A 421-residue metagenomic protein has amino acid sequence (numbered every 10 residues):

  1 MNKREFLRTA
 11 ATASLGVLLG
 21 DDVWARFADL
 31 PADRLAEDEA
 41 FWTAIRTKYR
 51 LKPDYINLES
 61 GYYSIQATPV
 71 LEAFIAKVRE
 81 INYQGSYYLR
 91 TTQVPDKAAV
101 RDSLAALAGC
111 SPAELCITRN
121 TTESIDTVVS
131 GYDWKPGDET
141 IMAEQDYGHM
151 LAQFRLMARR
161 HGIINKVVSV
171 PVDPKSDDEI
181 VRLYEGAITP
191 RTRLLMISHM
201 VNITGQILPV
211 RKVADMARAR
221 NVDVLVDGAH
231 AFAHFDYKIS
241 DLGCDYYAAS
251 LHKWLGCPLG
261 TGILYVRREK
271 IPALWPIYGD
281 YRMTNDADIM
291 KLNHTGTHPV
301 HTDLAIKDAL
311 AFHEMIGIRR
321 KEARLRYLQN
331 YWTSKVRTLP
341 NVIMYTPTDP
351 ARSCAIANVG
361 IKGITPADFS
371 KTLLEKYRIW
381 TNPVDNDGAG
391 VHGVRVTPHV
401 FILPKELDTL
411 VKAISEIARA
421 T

Functional and structural regions predicted by a protein language model:
E5-T421: Pyridoxal 5′-phosphate
